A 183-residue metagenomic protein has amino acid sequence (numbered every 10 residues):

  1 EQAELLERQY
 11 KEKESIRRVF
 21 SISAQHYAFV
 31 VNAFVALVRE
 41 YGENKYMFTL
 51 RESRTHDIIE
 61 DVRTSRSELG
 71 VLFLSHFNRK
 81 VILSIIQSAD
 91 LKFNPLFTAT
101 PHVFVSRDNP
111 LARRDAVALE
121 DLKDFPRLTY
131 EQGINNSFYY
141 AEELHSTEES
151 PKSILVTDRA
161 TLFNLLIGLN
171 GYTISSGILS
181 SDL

Functional and structural regions predicted by a protein language model:
Q2-S23, E43, I86-K92: Short helix-loop hinge/linker segments at domain boundaries
S15-K80: Central regulatory/effector-binding core of bacterial HTH transcription factors
V30-A36, R79, D115, L119-E148: Secondary-structure junction motif
M47-R51, N94, S153-L155: General small-molecule cofactor/ligand-binding pocket signal
I59, R63, F93, L119 (+1 more regions): Short hydrophobic/charged patches on amphipathic alpha-helices used for structural packing and interfaces
R63-S67, Q132-L183: Hydrophobic hinge/microswitch elements
F73-P95, S180: Acidic, polar ligand-binding/catalytic clefts
I85-R127: Flexible hinge/capping segments at coil-to-helix
